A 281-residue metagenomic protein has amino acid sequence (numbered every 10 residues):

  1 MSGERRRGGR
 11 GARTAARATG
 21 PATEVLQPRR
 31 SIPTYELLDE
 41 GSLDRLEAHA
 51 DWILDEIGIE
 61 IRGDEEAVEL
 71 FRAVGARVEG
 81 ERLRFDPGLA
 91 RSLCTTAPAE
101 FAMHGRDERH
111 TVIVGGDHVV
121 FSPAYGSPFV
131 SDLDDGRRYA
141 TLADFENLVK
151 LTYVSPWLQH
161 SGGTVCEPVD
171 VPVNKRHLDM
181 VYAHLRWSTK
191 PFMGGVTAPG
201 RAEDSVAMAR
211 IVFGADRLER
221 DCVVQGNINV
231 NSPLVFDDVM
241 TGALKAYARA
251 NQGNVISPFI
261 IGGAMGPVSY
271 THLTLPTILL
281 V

Functional and structural regions predicted by a protein language model:
M1-D144: Acidic/polar, glycine-rich intrinsically disordered N-terminal extensions of enzymes
E56, R77, V154, K190 (+2 more regions): A very general structural signal that marks isolated residues within well-ordered alpha-helical segments
R84-P267: Catalytic alpha/beta active-site cores
T271-T277: Conserved small/polar residues in nucleotide/adenosyl-binding loops
